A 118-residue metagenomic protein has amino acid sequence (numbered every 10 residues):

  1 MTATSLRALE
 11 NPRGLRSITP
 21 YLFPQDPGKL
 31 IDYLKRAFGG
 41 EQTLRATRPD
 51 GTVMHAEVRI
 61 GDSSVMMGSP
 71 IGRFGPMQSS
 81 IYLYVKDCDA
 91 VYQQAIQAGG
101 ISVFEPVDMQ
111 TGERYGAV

Functional and structural regions predicted by a protein language model:
M1-R13, T43, M54, M67-G68 (+2 more regions): Vicinal oxygen chelate
N11-G14, Y21-V65: Core segments of cupin and vicinal oxygen chelate
L15-T19, P76-S80: Short, solvent-exposed beta-strand edge segments and adjacent coil->beta transition regions
P27, C88-D89: Residues at or immediately preceding the N-termini of alpha-helices
D32-Y33, D89-Q94: Short amphipathic alpha-helices within nucleic acid-binding modules
T47, I60, F74-G75, K86 (+2 more regions): Single-stranded nucleic acid-binding surfaces, predominantly the OB-fold ssDNA-binding core
T52, R73-M77, I101: A short local loop/turn or secondary-structure capping micro-motif enriched for an aromatic residue
